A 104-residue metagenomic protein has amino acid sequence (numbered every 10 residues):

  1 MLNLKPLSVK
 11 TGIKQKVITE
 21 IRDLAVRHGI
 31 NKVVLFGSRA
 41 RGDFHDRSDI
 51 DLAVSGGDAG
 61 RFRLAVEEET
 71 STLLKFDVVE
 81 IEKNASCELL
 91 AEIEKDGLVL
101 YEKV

Functional and structural regions predicted by a protein language model:
M1-K32, A40-D46, S55-V104: Catalytic core of pol beta-like nucleotidyltransferases
